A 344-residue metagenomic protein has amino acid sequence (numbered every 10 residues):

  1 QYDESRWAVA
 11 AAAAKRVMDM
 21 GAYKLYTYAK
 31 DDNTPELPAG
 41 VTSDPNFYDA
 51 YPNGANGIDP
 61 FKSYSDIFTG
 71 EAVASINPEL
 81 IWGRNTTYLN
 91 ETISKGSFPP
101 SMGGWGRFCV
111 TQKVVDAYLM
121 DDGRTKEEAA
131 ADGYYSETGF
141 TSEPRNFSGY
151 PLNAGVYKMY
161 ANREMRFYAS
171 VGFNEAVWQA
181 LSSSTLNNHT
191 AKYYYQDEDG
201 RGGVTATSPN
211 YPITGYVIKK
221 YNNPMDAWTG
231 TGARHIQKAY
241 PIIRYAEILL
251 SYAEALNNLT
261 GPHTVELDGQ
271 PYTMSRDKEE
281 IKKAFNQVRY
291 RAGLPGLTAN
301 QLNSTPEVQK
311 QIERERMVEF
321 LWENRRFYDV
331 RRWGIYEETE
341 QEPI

Functional and structural regions predicted by a protein language model:
Q1-C109, R124-K126, A130-I344: Acidic/polar-rich alpha-helix caps and helix-coil junctions
R107-A117: C-terminal intrinsically disordered regulatory tails that are low-complexity, acidic/proline-rich, and enriched
